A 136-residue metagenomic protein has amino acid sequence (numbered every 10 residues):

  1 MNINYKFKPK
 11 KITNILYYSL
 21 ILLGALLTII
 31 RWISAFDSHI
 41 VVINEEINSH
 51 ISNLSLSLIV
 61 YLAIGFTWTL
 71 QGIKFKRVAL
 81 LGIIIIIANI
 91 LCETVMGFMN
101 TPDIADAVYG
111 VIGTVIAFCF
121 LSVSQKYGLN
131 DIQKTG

Functional and structural regions predicted by a protein language model:
M1-G136: Bulky hydrophobic segments
